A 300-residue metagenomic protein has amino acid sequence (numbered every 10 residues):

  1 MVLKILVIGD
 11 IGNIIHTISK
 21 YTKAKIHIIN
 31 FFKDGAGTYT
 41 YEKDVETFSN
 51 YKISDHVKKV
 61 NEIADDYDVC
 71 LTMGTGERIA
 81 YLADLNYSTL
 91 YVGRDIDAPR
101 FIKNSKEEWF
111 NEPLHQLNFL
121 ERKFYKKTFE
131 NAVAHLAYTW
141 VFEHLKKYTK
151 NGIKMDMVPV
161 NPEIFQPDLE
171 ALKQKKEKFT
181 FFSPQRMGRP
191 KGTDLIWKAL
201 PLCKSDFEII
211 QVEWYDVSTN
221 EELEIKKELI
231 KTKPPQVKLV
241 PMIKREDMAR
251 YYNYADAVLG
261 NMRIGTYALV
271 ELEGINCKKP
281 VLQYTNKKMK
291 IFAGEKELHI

Functional and structural regions predicted by a protein language model:
F32-D34, M155-D168, Y215-D216: Short beta-strand->alpha-helix junction loop in the catalytic core of nucleotide-activated group-transfer enzymes
K58-N61, K106-H135: Membrane-proximal helix-turn-helix segments that form the acceptor-binding/catalytic region of lipid-linked
A64, R250-A255: Short alpha-helical donor nucleotide-sugar binding micro-motif in glycosyltransferases
V69-L71, L82-E112: Active-site proximal beta-strand in glycosyltransferases
K146, P159-K178, R250: Acidic anion/phosphate-binding donor-loop and adjacent secondary structure in glycosyltransferase catalytic cores
A171-K191, W197-K204, I209-E213: Conserved donor-binding/catalytic core segment of Leloir-type glycosyltransferases
E208-I225, P241: Glycosyltransferase donor-sugar binding loop
M262-R263: Aromatic "clamp/platform" in nucleotide-sugar-dependent glycosyltransferases that forms part of the donor/acceptor
